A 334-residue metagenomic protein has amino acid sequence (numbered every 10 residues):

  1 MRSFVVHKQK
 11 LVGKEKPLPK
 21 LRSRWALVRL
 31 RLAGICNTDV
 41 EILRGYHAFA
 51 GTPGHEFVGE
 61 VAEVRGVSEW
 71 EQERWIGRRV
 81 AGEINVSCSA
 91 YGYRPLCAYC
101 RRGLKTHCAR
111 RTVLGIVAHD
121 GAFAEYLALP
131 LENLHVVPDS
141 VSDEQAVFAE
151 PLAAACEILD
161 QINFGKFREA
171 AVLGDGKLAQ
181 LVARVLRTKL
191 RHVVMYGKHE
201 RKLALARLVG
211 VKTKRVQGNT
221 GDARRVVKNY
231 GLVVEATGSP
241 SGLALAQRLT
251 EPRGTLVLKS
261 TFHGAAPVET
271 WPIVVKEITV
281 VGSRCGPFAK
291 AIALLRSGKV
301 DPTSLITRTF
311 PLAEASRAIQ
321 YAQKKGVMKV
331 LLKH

Functional and structural regions predicted by a protein language model:
P19-A33, Y46-A98, P138-S140: Glycine-rich beta-strand-centered segment in the early N-terminal region that forms part of a ligand/cofactor-binding
A81, V234, V257: N-terminal Rossmann-like NAD(P) cofactor-binding module of classical short-chain dehydrogenase/reductase
S87-L173: NAD(P)H dinucleotide-binding glycine-rich loop of Rossmann-like/cofactor-binding domains, especially the beta1-alpha1
V141-N219: Mid-domain Rossmann-like dinucleotide-binding core that forms the NAD(H)/NADP(H) cofactor-binding site
K166-E169, Y230, R253: Phosphate-coordination loops involved in phosphoryl transfer and adenosine-cofactor binding
R224-V233: A short acidic, Gly/Pro-enriched loop at the edge of an enzyme's catalytic core that lines a small-molecule cofactor
P240-K299, H334: Glycine-rich phosphate-binding loop and adjacent beta-alpha segment of Rossmann(oid) nucleotide-cofactor-binding
A244, A289-H334: C-terminal hydrophobic helical "lid"/dimerization subdomain of Rossmann-like NAD(P)H-dependent oxidoreductases
